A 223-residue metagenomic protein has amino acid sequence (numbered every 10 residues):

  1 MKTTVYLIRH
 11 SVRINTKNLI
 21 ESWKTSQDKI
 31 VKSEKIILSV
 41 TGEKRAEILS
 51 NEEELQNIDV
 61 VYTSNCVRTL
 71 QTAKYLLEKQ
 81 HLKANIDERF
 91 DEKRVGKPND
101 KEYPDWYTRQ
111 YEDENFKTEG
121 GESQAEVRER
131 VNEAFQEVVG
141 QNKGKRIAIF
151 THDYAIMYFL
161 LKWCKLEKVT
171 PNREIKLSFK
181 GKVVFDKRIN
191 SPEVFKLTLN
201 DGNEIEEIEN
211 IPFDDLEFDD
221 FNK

Functional and structural regions predicted by a protein language model:
M1-T3, E52, N85-I86, E92-P104 (+1 more regions): Acidic, low-complexity terminal tails and accessory targeting/binding regions of phosphate-metabolizing enzymes
K2-L82: Active-site-proximal alpha-helix that buttresses catalytic centers in soluble enzyme cores
T4-I8, Y62, N142-T151, A155: Beta-strand elements within well-structured catalytic alpha/beta cores of enzymes that handle phosphate/sulfate esters
R13, A155-I156: Short active-site segment of divalent metal-dependent hydrolases/proteases that encodes the spacing between
I14-N18, D28-I37, L77-E133, R173-E174 (+2 more regions): Phosphate-handling substructures
E54-N57, V138-K145: Glycine-rich phosphate-binding loop signature in dinucleotide/nucleotide-binding domains
N65-T69, R89, T151-A155: Short, conserved alpha-helical segments within structured domains
Y75, Y158-K162: Active-site signature of alpha/beta-hydrolase-fold catalytic machinery across serine- and Asp/Cys-nucleophile hydrolases
